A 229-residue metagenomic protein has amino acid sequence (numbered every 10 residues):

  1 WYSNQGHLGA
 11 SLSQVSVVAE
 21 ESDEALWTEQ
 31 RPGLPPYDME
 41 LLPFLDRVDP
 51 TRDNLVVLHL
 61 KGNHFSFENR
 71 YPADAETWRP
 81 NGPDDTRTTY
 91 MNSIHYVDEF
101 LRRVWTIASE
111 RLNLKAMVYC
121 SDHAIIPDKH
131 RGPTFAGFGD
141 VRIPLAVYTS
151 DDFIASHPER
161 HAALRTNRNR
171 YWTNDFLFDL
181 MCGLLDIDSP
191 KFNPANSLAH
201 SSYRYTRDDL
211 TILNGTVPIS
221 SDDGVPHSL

Functional and structural regions predicted by a protein language model:
W1-W78, N174, D179-H200, R204: Active-site-proximal alpha/beta segments of enzymes that process anionic O-linked groups
N4-L8, H123, D151-D152: Short beta-alpha junction loops
V15, A19-P32, A73-M91, P127-I143 (+1 more regions): Extracytoplasmic
L42-D49, A75-C120, D128, R168-F178: A long, amphipathic alpha-helix that forms part of the scaffold/cap immediately adjacent to metal-dependent active
D53, A116, R142: Conserved catalytic motifs of the protein kinase core domain
L55-H59, V118-C120, A146: Structural motif
H59, H64-F65, H123, H130-T134: Histidine-centered active-site/metal-ligand motif
T106-R111, P127, R131-A136, I143 (+1 more regions): Membrane-interface soluble catalytic domains
